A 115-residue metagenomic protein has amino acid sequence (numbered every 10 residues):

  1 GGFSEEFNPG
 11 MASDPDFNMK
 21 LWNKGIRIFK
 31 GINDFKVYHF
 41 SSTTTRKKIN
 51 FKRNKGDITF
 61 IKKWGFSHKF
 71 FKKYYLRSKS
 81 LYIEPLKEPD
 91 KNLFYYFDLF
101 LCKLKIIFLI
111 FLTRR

Functional and structural regions predicted by a protein language model:
G1, E6-F35: A short, conserved alpha-helix in the catalytic core of glycosyltransferases
I28-F29, T43-R115: C-terminal, non-catalytic tails of nucleotide-sugar-dependent glycosyltransferases
Y38-H39: Histidine-centered active-site/metal-ligand motif
